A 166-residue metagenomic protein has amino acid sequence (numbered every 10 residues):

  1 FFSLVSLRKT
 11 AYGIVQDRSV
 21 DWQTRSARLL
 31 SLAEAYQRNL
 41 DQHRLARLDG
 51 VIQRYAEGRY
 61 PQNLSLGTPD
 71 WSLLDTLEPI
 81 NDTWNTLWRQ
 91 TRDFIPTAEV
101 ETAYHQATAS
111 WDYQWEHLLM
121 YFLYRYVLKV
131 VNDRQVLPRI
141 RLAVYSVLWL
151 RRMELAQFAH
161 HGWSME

Functional and structural regions predicted by a protein language model:
F1: Cysteine-cluster motifs in flexible loop/terminal segments that predominantly coordinate metals
S6-E166: Hydrophobic, aromatic-lined core segments that form the binding pocket/scaffold for planar heteroaromatic ligands
